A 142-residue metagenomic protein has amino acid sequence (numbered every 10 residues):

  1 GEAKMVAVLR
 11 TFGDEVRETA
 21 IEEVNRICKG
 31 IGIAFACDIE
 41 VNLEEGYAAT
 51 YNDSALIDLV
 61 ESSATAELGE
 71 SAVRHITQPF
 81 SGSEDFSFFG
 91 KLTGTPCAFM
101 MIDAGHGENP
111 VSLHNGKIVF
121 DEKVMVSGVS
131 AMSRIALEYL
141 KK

Functional and structural regions predicted by a protein language model:
G1-K142: Metal-dependent amide/peptide-bond hydrolase catalytic core, centered on the "pita-bread" metallohydrolase fold
